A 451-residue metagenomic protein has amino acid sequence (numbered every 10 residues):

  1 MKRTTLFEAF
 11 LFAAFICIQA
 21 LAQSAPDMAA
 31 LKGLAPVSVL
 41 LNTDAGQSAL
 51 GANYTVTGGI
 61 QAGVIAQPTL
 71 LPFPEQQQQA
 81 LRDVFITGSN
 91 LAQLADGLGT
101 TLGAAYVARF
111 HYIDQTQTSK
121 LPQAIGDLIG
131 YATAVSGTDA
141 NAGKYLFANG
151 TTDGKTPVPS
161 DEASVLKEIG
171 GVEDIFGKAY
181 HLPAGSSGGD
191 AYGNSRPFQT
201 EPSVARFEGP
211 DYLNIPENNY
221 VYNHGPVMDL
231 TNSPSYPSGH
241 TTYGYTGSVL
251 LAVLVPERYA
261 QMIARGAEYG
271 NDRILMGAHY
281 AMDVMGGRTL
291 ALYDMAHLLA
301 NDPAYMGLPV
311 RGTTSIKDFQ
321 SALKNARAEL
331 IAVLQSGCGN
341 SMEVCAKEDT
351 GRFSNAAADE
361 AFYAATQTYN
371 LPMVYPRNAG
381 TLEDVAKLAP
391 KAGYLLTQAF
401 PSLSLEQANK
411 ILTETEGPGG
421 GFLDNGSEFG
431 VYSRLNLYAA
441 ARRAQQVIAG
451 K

Functional and structural regions predicted by a protein language model:
M1-T4: Positively charged n-region of N-terminal signal peptides that target proteins for export
E8-I18: Bacterial N-terminal signal peptides
Q23-L275, S354, D359-K451: Hydrophobic alpha-helical bundle signature of multipass membrane enzymes
H240-G244, I274-A304: Alpha-helical transmembrane segments that form the membrane-embedded catalytic/substrate-binding core of multi-pass
H297-E383: Charged, amphipathic alpha-helical linkers/stalks
